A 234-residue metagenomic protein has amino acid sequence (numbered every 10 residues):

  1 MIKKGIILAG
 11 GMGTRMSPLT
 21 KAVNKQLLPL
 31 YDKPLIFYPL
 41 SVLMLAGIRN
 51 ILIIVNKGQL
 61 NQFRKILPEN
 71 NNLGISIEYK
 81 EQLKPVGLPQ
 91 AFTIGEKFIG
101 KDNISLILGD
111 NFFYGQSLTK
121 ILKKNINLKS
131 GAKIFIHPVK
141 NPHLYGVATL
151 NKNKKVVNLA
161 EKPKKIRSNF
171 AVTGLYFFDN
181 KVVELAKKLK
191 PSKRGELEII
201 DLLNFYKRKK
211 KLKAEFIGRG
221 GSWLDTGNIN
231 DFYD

Functional and structural regions predicted by a protein language model:
M1-I7, R15-P18, L28-P29, K33-L108 (+2 more regions): Conserved N-terminal catalytic core of the sugar/cofactor nucleotidyltransferase
L27, A148-L150: A structural signal for short hydrophobic beta-strand segments in well-ordered beta-sheet cores
P68-G74, L150, F205-K207: Short, conserved catalytic or adaptor-binding loops enriched in Gly and charged residues
K80-Q82, F135, E215-I217: Conserved beta-strand termini and adjacent loop/short-helix elements that scaffold enzyme active sites in alpha/beta
K84-L88, N141-P142, K165, S222-W223: A short acidic, often aromatic-flanked loop/helix-cap motif at beta-alpha or helix-coil junctions that lines enzyme
S105, T119, K123-I126, K155-D234: Catalytic-core segments of class I nucleotidyltransferases/pyrophosphorylases that form NMP-activated intermediates
G115-H143: Conserved donor-nucleotide/metal-binding helix-loop-beta segment in metal-dependent transferases, i.e., the alpha-helix
